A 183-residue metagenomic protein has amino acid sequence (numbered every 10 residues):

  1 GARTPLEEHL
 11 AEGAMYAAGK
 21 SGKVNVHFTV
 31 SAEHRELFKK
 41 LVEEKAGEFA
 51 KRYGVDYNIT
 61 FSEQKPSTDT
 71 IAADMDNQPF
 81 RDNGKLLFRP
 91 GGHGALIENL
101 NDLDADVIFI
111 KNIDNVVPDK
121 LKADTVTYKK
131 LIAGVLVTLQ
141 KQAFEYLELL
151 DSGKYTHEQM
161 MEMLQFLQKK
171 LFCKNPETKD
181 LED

Functional and structural regions predicted by a protein language model:
G1-D183: Domain-scale recognition of functional cores that engage charged ligands
